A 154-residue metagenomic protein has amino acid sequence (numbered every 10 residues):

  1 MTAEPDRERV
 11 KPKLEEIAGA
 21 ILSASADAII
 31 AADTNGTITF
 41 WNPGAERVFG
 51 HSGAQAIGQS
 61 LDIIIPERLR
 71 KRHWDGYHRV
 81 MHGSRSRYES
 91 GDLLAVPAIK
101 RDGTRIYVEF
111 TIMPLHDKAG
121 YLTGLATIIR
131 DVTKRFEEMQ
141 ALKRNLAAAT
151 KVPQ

Functional and structural regions predicted by a protein language model:
R9-P12, E16, F136-P153: Sensory-domain boundary/capping and coupling elements
I21, I29-I30: Short hydrophobic secondary-structure edge segments in sensory/regulatory modules of signaling proteins
T37-T39: Conserved hydrophobic beta-strand signature of PAS-family and PAS-like sensory domains
P43-A56, K118-A119: PAS/PAS-like sensory domain cap-loop motif
G53, D62-V108, H116: PAS/LOV-family and closely related PAS-like sensory domains
F110-I112, I129: Sensory-domain boundary capping and coupling elements
H116-A119, F136-E137: Charged alpha-helical signal-transmission linkers that cap and connect PAS-family sensory domains
Y121-D131: PAS-family sensory domains
